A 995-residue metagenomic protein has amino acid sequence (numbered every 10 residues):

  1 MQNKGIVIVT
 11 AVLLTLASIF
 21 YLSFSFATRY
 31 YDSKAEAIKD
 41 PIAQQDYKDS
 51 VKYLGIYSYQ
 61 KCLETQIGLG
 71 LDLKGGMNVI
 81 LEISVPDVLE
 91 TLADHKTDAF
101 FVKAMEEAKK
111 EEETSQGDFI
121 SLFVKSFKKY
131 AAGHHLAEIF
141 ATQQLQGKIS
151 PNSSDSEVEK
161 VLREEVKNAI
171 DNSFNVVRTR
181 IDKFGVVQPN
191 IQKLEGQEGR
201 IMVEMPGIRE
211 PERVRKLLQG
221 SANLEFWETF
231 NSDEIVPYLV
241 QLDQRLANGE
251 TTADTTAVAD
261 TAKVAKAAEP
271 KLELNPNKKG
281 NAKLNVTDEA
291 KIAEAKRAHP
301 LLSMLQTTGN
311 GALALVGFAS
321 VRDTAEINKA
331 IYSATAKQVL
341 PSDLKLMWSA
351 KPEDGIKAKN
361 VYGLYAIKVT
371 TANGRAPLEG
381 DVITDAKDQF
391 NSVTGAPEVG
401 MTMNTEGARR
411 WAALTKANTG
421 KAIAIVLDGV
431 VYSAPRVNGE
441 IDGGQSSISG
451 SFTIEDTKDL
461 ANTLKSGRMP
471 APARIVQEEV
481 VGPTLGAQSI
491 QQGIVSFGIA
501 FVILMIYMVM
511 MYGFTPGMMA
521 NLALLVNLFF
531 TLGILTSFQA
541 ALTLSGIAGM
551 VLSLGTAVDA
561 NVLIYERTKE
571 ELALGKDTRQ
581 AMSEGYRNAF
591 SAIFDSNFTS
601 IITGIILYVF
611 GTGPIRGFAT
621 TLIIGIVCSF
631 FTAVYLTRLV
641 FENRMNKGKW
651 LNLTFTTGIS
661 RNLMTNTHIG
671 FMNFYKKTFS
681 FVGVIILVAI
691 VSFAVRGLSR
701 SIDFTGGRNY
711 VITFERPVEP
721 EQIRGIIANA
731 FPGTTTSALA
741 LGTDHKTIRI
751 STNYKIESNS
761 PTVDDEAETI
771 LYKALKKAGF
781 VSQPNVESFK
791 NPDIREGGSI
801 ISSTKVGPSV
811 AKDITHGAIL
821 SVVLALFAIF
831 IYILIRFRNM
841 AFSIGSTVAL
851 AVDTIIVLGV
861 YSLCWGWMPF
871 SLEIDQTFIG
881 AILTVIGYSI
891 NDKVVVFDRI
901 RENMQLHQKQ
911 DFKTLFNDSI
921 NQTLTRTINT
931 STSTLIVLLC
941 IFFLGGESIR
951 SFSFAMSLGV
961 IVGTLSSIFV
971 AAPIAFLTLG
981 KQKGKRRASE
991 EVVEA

Functional and structural regions predicted by a protein language model:
M1-I67, D87-K128, S156, Y635-A689 (+2 more regions): Interfacial helix-loop-helix hairpins and adjacent transmembrane helices of multi-pass alpha-helical membrane proteins
I8, V526, G533-I534, E570-S591 (+3 more regions): Hydrophobic alpha-helical transmembrane segments of membrane transport and translocation systems, primarily multi-pass
L22-Y31, D49, T65-G75, L81-D428 (+5 more regions): Non-transmembrane, solvent-exposed regions of membrane trafficking/translocation machinery
V177, T484-L504, T556, K576-T612 (+9 more regions): Pore- and gate-forming transmembrane helices of large, multi-pass membrane proteins
E204, G443-S447, E455-I503, I770 (+2 more regions): Juxtamembrane "pre-transmembrane" interface segments
M510, F514-I564, S843-E902, F969: Hydrophobic transmembrane alpha-helices and their membrane-interface caps in long multi-pass transport proteins
L552-T599, E642-W650, S862, M868-T930 (+1 more regions): Cytosolic juxtamembrane regions of multi-pass inner-membrane proteins
A689-L739: Juxtamembrane segments of multi-pass membrane proteins
